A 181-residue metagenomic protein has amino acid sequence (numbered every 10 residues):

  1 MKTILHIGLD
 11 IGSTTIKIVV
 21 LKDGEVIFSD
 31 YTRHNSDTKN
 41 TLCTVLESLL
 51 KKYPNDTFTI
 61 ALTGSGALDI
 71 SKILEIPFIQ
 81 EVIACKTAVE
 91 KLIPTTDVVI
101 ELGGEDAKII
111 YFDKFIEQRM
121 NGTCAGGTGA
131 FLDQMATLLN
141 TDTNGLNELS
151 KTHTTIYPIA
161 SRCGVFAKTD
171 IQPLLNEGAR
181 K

Functional and structural regions predicted by a protein language model:
T3-N40, T44-E47, G122: Short glycine-rich, Thr/Ser-proximal phosphate-binding strand/loop in the N-terminal lobe of ATP-dependent enzymes
I4-D10, T59-A61, T95-I100: Short glycine-aspartate micro-motif
D10-T14, S65, L102-D106, T128: A short acidic Gly-Thr/Ser loop motif
K22, Y31-H34, K52-I83, I110-R119: Short beta-strand-loop/turn "lid" adjacent to the catalytic site in phosphate-handling enzymes
E81-I100: Active-site cofactor/substrate anionic-group-binding motifs, chiefly glycine- and Lys/Arg-rich phosphate-binding loops
K114-T155, C163: Glycine-rich phosphate-binding loop plus the immediately following alpha-helix
A167-K181: Adenine-nucleotide phosphate-binding core of ATP-dependent small-molecule kinases
